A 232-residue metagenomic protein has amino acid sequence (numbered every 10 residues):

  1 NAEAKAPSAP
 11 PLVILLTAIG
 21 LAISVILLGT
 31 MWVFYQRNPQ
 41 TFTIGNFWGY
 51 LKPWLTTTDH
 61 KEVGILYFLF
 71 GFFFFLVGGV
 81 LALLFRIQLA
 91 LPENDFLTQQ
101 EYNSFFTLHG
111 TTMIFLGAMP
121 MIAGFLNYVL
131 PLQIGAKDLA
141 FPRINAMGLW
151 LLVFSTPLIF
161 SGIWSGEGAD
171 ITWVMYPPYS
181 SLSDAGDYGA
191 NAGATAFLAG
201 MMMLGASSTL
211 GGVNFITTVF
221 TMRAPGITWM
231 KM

Functional and structural regions predicted by a protein language model:
N1-M232: ...captures the hydrophobic TM-helix bundle architecture rather than a specific catalytic motif, and can also fire on
